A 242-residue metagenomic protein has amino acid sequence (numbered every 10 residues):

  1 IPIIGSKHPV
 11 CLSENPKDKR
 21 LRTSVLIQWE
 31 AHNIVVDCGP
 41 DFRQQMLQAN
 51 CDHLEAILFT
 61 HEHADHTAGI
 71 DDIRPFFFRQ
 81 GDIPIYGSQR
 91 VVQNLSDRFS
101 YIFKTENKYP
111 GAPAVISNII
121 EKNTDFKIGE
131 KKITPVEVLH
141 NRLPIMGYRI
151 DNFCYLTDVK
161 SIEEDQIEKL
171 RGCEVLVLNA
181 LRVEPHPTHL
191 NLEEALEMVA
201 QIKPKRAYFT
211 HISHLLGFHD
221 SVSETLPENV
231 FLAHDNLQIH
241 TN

Functional and structural regions predicted by a protein language model:
I1-L156, D165, V222-N242: Binuclear metal-dependent hydrolase catalytic cores
D18, G39, V159, P185-L192: A conditional alpha-helix N-cap/helix-loop micro-motif detector
P135-V136, L156-D158, L178, F209-T210: Thr-Gly-centered strand-to-loop micro-motif
E163-N242: Binuclear metal-ion centers of metallo-dependent hydrolases, dominated by the metallo-beta-lactamase
